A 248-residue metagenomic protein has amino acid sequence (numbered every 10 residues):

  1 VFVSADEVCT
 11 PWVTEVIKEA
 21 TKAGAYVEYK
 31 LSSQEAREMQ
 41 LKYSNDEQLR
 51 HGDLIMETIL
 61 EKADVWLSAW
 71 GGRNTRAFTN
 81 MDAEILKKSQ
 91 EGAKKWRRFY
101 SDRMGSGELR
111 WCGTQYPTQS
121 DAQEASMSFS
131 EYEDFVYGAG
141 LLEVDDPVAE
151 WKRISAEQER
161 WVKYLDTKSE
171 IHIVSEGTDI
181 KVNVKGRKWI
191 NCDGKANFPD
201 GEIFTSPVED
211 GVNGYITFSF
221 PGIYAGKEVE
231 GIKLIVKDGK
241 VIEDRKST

Functional and structural regions predicted by a protein language model:
F2-N213: Active-site bordering "gate/hinge" segments that shape substrate access to catalytic or cofactor-binding pockets
P199-D244: Oxyanion-binding "anion nests"
T248: Conserved small/polar residues in nucleotide/adenosyl-binding loops
